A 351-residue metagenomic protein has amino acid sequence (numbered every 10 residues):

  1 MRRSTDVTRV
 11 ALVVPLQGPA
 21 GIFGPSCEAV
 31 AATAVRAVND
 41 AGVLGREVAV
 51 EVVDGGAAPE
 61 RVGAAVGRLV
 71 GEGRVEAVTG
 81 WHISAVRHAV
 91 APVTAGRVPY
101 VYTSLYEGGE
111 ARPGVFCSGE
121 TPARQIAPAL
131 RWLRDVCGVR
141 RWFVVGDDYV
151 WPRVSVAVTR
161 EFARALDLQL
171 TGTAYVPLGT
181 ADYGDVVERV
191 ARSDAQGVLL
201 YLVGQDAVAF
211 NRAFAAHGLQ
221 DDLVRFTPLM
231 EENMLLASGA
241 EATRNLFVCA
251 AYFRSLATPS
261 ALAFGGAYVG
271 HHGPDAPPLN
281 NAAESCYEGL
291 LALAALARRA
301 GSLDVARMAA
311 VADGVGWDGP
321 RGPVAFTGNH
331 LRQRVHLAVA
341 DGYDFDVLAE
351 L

Functional and structural regions predicted by a protein language model:
R2-D6, A11-V30, V53-G55, P278-A283: Extracytoplasmic "Venus flytrap"
C27, A41-G108: Beta-alpha junction/loop-to-helix N-cap segments that form part of ligand/metal-binding clefts
A41-G56, P113-G114, R164-T180: Short beta-strand elements in bilobed, periplasmic/extracellular small-molecule ligand-binding domains
V52-P59, S104-L105, G119-I126, G146-S155 (+6 more regions): Hinge/beta->alpha junction and helix N-cap segments in small-molecule ligand-binding domains
L69-H82, T103, F143-V144, D194-F210 (+2 more regions): Periplasmic-binding protein-like
E76-L170, D222-T227, N233-A240: Extracytoplasmic ligand/sensor domains, especially the bilobed periplasmic-binding protein
F214-S285: Extracellular/periplasmic periplasmic-binding protein-like sensory domains
G270-A283, A294-D346: Segments of small-molecule ligand-sensing domains
